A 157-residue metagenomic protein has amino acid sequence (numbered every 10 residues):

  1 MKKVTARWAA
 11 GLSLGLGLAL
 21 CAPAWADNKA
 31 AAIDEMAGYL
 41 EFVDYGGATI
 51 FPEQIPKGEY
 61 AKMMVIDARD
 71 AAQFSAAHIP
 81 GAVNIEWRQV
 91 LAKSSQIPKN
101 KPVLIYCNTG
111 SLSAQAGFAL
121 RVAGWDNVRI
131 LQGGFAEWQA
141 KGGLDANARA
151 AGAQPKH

Functional and structural regions predicted by a protein language model:
K2-R7, G11, A22-E53, Y60-M63 (+2 more regions): Rhodanese-like catalytic fold shared by cysteine-dependent sulfurtransferases and DSP/PTP-type phosphatases
G15-C21: Residues within alpha-helical transmembrane segments of multi-pass membrane proteins, especially transporters, ion
I66: Active-site flanking residues adjacent to catalytic metal/cofactor-binding acidic residues
Y106-C107: Short, surface-exposed ligand- or partner-binding patches at beta-edge/loop junctions that are enriched in aromatics
